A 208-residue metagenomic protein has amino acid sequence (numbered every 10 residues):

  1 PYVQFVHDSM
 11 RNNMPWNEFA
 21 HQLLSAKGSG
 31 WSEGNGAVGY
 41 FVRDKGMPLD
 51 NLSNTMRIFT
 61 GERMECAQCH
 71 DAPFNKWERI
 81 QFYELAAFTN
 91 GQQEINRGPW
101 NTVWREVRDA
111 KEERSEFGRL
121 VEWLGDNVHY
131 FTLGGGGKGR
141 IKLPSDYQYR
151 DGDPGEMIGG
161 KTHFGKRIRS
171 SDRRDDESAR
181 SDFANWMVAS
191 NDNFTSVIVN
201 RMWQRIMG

Functional and structural regions predicted by a protein language model:
P1-D151, G155-I158, T162, S181-F183 (+1 more regions): Short, structured secondary-structure elements that scaffold catalytic or ligand/cofactor-binding regions
F164-I168, W186: Individual transmembrane alpha-helix segments
S171-R173: Flexible, polar/acidic helix-loop-strand segments at domain edges
D176: Glycine- and hydrophobic-rich flexible loops that cap the catalytic core of alpha/beta enzyme folds
V188-N193: Conserved pre-motif C helix in the palm subdomain of viral-like polymerases
